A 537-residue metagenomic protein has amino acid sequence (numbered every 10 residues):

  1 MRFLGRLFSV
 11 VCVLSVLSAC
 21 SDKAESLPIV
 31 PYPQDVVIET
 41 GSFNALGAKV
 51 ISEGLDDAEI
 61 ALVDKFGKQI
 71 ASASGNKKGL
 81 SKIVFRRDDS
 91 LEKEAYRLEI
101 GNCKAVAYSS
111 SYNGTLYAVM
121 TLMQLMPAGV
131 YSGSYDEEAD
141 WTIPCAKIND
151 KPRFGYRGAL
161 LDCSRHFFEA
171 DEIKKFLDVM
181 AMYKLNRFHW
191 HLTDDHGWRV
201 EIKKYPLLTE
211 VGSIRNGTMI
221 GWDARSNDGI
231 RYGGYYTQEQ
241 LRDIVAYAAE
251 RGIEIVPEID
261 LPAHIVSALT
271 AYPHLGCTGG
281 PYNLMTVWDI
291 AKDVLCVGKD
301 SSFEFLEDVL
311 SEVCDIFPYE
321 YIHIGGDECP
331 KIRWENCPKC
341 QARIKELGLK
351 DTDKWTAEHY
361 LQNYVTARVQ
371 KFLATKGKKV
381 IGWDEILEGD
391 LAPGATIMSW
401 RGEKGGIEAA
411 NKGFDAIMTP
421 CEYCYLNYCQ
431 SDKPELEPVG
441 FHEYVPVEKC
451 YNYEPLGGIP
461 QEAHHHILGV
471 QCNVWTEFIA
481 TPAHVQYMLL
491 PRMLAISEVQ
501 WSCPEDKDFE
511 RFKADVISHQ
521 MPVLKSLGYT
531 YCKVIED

Functional and structural regions predicted by a protein language model:
M1-P28: Bacterial Sec-dependent N-terminal signal peptides
C20-P152, A374-L387, L391, S518-D537: Acidic, contiguous N-terminal accessory segments
D57-A61, N113-Y117, F167-D171, Y235 (+7 more regions): Soluble non-cytosolic domains of exported or imported proteins
A58-E59, F167-E169, D195-E201, P262-A268 (+6 more regions): Flexible loop/turn segments at secondary-structure boundaries
S90-F303, E307-Y321, C337, R368 (+3 more regions): Feature activates predominantly on carbohydrate-active enzymes
A268-H274, T278, N283-A395, W400-E408: Active-site neighborhood of glycoside hydrolase catalytic domains
K379-A395, W400-D537: Flexible, acidic glycine-rich loops studded with aromatic residues
